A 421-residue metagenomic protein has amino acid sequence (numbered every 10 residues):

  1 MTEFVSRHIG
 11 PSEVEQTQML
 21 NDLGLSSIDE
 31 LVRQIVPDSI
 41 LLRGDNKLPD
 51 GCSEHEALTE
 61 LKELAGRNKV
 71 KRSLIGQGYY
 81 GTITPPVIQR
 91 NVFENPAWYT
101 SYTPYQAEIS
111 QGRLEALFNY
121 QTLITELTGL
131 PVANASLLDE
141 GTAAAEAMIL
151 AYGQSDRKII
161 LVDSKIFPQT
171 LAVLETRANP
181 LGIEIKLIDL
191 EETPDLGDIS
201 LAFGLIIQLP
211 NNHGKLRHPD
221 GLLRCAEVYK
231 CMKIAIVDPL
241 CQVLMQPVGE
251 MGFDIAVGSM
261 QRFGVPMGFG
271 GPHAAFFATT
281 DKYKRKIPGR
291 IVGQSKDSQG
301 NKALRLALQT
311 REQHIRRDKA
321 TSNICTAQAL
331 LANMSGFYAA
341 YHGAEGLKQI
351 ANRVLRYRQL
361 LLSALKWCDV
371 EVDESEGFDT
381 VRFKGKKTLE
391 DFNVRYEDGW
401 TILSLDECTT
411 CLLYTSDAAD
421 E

Functional and structural regions predicted by a protein language model:
M1-P11: Charged, compositionally biased N-terminal leader segments and the immediate start of the first structured element
P37-N119, I315: N-terminal entrance/gating region of PLP-dependent enzymes' catalytic architecture
P96-A107, T125-G129, S155, A202-G204 (+2 more regions): Gly-rich Lys/Arg/Thr-decorated short loops/hinges at beta-loop-alpha junctions or inter-strand turns that position
Y105-I109, R113, Q121, T125-A145: Short loop-beta-helix segment that forms the pyridoxal 5′-phosphate
T142-A145, I149-N301: Conserved PLP-enzyme active-site core in the AAT-like
F263-C368, D373-S375: Active-site C-terminal subdomain of aminotransferase-like
K366-E390, L405-C408: Conserved PLP-binding catalytic core of the aspartate aminotransferase-like
Y414-E421: Conserved small/polar residues in nucleotide/adenosyl-binding loops
